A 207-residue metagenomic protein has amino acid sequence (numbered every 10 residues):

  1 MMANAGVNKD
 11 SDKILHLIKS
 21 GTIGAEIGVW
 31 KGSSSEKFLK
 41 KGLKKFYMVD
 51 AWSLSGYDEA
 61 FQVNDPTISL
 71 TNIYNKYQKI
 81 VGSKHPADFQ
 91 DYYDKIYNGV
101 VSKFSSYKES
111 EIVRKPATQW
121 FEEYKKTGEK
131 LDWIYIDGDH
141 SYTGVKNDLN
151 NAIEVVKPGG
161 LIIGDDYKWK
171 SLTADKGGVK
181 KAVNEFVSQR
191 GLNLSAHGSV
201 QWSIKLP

Functional and structural regions predicted by a protein language model:
M1-M2: Class I SAM-dependent transferase core
A5, K9-P207: S-adenosylmethionine/decaboxylated-SAM
